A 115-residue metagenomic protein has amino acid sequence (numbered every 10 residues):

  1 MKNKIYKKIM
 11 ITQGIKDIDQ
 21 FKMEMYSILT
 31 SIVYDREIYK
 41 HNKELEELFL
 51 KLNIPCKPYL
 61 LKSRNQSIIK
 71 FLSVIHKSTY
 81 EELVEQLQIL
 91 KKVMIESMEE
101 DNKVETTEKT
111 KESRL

Functional and structural regions predicted by a protein language model:
K2-L115: Basic helix-extension-helix modules of the SAP/HeH family
